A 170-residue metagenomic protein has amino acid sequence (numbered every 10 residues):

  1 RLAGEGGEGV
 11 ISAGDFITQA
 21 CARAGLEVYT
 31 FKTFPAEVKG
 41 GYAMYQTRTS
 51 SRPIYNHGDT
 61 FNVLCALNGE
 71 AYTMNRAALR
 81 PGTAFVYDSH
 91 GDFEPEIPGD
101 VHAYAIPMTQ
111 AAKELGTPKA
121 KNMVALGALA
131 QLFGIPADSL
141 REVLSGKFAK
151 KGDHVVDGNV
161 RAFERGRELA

Functional and structural regions predicted by a protein language model:
R1-A170: Active-site cofactor/cluster-binding pocket
